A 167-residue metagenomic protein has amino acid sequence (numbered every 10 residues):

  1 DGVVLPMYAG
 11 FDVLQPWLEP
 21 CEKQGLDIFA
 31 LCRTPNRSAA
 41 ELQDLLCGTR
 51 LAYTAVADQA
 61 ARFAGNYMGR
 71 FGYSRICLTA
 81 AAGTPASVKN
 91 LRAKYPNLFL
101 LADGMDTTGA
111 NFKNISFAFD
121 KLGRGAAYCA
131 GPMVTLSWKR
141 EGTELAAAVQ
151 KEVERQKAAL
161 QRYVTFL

Functional and structural regions predicted by a protein language model:
D1-C77: Conserved anion-binding
L5-Y8, C32-T34, A81-G83, D103-M105 (+2 more regions): Fold-independent oxyanion-binding glycine-rich loops and adjacent beta-strand/coil segments at enzyme active sites
F11, Q15-E19, T54-D58, P85 (+4 more regions): Amphipathic, non-transmembrane alpha-helical secondary structure
D12-L14, R37-L42, A86-N90, G109-N111 (+1 more regions): Short acidic/glycine-rich loop or secondary-structure boundary segments that cap or lie
W17-E19, Q43-L45, A93-Y95, I115-F117 (+1 more regions): Short, glycine/charged-enriched secondary-structure capping and boundary segments
L18-E22, A61-G65, K89-Y95, K157 (+1 more regions): Surface-exposed amphipathic alpha-helices with a cationic face
A82-C129, M133: A C-terminal functional module that forms or caps the active site or interfaces directly with catalytic machinery
N114-G125, V134-L167: C-terminal helical cap(s) of enzyme catalytic domains, especially alpha/beta-barrels
